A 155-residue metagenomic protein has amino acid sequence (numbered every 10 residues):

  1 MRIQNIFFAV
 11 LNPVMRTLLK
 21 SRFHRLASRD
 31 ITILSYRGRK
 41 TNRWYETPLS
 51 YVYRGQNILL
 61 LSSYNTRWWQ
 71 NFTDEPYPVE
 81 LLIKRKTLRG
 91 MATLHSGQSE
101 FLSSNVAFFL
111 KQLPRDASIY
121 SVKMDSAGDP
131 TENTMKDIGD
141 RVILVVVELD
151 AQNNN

Functional and structural regions predicted by a protein language model:
M1, Q152-N155: Basic/polar N-terminal segments that are highly enriched at the extreme N-terminus, encompassing both cleavable
M1-H24: Extreme N-terminal tail/first-helix region
R16-I31, I119-K123, I143: Low-complexity, charge- and small-residue-enriched intrinsically disordered regions
L18-K20, E46-T47, T131-N133: A generic local structural motif
F23-L26, K40-R43, D137: Short secondary-structure boundary/capping segments within folded domains
A27-R29, W44, D74, D140: Short, solvent-exposed coil/turn segments
R29-Y64: Short beta-strand segments
Y64-N153: Short, structured beta-strand-loop surface elements
